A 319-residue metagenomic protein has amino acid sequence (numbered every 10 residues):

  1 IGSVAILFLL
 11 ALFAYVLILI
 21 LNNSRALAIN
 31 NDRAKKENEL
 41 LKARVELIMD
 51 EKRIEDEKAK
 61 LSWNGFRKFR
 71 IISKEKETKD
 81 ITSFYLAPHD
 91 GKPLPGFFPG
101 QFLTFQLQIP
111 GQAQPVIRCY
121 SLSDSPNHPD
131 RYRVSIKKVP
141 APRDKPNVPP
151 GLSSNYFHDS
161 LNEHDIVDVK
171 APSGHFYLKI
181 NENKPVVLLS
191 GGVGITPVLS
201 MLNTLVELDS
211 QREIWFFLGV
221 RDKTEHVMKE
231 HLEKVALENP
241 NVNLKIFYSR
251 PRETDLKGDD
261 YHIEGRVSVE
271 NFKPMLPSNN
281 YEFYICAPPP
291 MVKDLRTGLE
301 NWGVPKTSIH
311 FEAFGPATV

Functional and structural regions predicted by a protein language model:
I1-K36, G65, R221-V319: Reductase modules of NAD(P)H-dependent flavoproteins
D32-E46: Membrane-cytosol interface motif
I48-D165, V220-D222, S249-R250: Ferredoxin-reductase
L122, I195-E207: Histidine-anchored nucleotide/phosphate-binding helix
R133, D168, V187, E213-F217 (+3 more regions): A structural signal for isolated positions on well-ordered beta-strands in alpha/beta enzyme cores
K170-K184: A short, basic/flexible loop-to-alpha-helix module at the beginning of a structural domain
N183, T204-I214: Conserved S-adenosyl-L-methionine
